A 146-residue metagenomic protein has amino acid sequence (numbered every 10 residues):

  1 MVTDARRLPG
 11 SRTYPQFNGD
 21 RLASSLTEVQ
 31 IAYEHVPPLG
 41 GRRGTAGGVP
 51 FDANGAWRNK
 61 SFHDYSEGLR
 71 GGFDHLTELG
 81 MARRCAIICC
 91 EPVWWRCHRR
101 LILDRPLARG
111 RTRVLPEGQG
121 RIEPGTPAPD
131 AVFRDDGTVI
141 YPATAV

Functional and structural regions predicted by a protein language model:
M1-V146: Residues lining hydrophobic/aromatic ligand-binding pockets adjacent to catalytic sites
